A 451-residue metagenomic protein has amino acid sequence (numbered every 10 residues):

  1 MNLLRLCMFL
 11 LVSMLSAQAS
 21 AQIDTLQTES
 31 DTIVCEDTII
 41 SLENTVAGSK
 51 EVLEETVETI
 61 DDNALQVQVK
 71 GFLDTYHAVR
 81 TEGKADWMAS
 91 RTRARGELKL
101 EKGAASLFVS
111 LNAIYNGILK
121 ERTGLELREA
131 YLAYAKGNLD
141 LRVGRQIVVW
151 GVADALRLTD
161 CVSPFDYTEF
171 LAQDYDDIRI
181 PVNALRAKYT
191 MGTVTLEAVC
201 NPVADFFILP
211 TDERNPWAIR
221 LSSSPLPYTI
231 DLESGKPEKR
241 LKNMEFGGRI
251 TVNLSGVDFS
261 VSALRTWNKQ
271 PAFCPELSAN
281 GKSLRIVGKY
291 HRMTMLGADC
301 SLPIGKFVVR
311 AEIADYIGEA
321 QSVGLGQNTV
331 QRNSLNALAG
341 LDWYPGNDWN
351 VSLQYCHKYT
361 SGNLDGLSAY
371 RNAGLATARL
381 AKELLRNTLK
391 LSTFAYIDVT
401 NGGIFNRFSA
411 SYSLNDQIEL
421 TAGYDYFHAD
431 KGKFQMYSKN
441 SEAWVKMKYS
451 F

Functional and structural regions predicted by a protein language model:
A19-T81, D174: N-terminal periplasmic/intermembrane-space "pro-region" immediately following the signal or transit peptide
F72-T81, S106-G117, L125-R128, I313-I317 (+3 more regions): Transmembrane beta-strand segments that form the barrel wall of outer-membrane beta-barrel proteins
T75, L98-K102, A133-K136, R145 (+9 more regions): Residue-level signature of outer-membrane beta-barrel architecture
K84-S90, K120-L127, Y175-D177, E238-K242 (+5 more regions): Replace "Gram-negative outer membrane beta-barrel proteins" with "bacterial and organellar outer membrane beta-barrel
K99-W217, S255, A429: Outer membrane beta-barrel
A104-F108, L139-L141, T193-L196, G256-F259 (+4 more regions): Repeated loop/turn-to-beta-strand initiation elements of outer-membrane beta-barrel proteins
S301-Y396: Detector for outer-membrane/organellar transmembrane beta-barrel domains, recognizing the amphipathic beta-strand
L380, S438-F451: Outer-membrane beta-barrel "beta-signal"
